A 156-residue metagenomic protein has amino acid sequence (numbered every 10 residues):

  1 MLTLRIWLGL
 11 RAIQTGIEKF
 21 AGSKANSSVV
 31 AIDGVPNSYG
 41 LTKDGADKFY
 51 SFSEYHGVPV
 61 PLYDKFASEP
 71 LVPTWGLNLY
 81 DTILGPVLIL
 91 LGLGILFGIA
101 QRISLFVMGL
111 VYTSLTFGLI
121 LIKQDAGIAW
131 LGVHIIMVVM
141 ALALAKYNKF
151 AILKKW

Functional and structural regions predicted by a protein language model:
M1-L90, F97-W156: Extended, low-polarity transmembrane helix blocks
